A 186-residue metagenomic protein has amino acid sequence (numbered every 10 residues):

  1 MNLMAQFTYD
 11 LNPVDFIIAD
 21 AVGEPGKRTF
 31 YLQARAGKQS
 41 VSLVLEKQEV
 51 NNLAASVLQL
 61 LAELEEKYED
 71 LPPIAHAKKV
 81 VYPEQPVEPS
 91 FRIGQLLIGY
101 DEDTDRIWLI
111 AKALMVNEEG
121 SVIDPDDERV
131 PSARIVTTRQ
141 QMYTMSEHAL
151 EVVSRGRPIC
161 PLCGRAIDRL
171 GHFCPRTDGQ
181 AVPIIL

Functional and structural regions predicted by a protein language model:
M1-L186: Positively charged, low-complexity terminal tracts and the immediately adjacent first secondary-structure elements
